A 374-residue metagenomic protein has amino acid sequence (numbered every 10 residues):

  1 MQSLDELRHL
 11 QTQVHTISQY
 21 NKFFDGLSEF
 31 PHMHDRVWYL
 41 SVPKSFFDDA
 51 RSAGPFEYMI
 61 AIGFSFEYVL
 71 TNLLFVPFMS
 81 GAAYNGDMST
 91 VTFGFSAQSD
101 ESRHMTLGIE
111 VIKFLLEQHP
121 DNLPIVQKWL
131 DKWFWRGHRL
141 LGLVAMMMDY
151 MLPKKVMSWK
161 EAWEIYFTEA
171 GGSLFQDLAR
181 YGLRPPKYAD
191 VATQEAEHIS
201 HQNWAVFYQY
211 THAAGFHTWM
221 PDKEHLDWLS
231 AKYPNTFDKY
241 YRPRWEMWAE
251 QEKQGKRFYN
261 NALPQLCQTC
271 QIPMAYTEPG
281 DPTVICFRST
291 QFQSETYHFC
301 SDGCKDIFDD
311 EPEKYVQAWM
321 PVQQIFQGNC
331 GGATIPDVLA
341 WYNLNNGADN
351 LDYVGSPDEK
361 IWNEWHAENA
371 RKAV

Functional and structural regions predicted by a protein language model:
M1-L7, D87-E101, K128-K132, Q291-T296: Alpha-helical scaffold segments that form or flank carboxylate-/histidine-based iron centers
M1-P43: Long, hydrophobic, well-ordered secondary-structure blocks that form the structural core and pocket-lining surfaces
S18-D25, A50-E57, V76-S96, E110-K128 (+1 more regions): Inter-helical turn/loop segments and adjacent helix faces that build the functional surface of alpha-helical bundle
E29-F66, A83-N85, W133-K154: Acidic/His metal-coordination segments adjacent to aromatic residues that form catalytic metal sites in metalloenzymes
N122-R257: Extended, helix-rich structural scaffolds rather than catalytic motifs
K223, W228-E295, K305, E313-V374: Intrinsically disordered, low-complexity terminal tails and linkers in eukaryotic proteins, enriched in charged/polar
F308: Cysteine-centered loop/knuckle micro-motif
